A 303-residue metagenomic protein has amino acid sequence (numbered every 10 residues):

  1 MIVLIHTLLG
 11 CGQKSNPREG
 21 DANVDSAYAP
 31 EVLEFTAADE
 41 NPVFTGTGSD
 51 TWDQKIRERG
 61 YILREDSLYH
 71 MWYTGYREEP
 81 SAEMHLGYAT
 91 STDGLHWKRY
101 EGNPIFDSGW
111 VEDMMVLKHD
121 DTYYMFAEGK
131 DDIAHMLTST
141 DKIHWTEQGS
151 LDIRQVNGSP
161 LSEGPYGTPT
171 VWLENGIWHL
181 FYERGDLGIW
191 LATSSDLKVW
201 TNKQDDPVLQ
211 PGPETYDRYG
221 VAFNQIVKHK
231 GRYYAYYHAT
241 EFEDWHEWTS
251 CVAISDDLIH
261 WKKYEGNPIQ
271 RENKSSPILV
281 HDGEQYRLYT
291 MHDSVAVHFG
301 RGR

Functional and structural regions predicted by a protein language model:
M1-T7: Bacterial N-terminal signal peptides
C11-R303: Carbohydrate-active catalytic/glycan-binding domains of CAZyme proteins, especially the secreted or lumenal ectodomains
